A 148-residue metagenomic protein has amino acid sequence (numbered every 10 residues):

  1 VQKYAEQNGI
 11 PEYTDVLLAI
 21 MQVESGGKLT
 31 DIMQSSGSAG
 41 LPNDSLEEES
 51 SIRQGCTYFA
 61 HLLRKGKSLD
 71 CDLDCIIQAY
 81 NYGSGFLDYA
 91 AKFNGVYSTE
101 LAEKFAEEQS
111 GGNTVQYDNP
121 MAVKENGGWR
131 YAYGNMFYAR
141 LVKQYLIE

Functional and structural regions predicted by a protein language model:
Y4-N8, P42-R53, T57, H61-E148: Non-catalytic cell-wall polysaccharide-engagement segments
P11-K28, S35, G55-C56, I76-Y82 (+1 more regions): Short, functionally critical alpha-helical segments immediately adjacent to catalytic or ligand/cofactor-binding
T30-M33, A90-K92: Short, solvent-exposed loop/turn and secondary-structure capping segments
M33-L41: Short linear capping/connector segments at secondary-structure termini
